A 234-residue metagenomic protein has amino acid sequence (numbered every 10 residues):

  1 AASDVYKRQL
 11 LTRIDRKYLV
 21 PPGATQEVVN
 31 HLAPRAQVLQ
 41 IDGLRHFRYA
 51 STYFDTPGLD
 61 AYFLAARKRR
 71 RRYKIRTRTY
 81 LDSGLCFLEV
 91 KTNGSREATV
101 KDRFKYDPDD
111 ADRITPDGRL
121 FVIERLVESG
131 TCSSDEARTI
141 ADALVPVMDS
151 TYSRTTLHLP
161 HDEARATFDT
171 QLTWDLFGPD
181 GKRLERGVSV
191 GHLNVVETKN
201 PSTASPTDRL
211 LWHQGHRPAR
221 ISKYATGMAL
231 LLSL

Functional and structural regions predicted by a protein language model:
A1-Y6: Short, small-residue-biased leader/transition segments that mark boundaries at the very start of proteins
K7-T56: N-terminal ordered "arm"
G23-N30, C86, T203-D208: Short, conserved charged micro-motifs
A33-Q40, S95-A98, H213-R220: A common structural junction motif
L39-I41, R69-Y73, R78-H161: Charged surface patches that recognize polyanionic ligands
R48-Y49, T56-A65, W174-L176, G181: A cross-kingdom feature marking solvent-exposed beta-strand/loop segments within repeated, beta-rich binding/scaffold
V145-M148, R154-S202: Extended serine/threonine-enriched, polar tracts that run as long, contiguous segments within proteins
L184-L234: C-terminal structured interaction module
